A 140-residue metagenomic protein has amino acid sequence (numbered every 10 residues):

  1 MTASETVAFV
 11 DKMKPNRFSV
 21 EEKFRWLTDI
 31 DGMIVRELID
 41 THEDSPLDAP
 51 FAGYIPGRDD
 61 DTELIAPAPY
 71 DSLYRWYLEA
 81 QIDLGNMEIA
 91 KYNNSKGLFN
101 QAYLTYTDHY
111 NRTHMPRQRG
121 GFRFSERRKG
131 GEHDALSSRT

Functional and structural regions predicted by a protein language model:
M1-E63, Q101-T140: Conserved short "hinge" loops at termini or chain/domain junctions
E22, Y70-D71, K91: Generic detector of ordered secondary-structure context
F24-R25, N93-G97: Short, charged, amphipathic alpha-helical segments
E63-L73: Structural motif
S72-L84: Short, hydrophobic/amphipathic alpha-helical patches that form generic packing surfaces within helical domains
I82-Y92: Short helix-capping/linker segments at secondary-structure and domain boundaries
A90, G97-L98, A102: Short, surface-exposed beta-strand/strand-loop-strand elements in extracellular ectodomains
